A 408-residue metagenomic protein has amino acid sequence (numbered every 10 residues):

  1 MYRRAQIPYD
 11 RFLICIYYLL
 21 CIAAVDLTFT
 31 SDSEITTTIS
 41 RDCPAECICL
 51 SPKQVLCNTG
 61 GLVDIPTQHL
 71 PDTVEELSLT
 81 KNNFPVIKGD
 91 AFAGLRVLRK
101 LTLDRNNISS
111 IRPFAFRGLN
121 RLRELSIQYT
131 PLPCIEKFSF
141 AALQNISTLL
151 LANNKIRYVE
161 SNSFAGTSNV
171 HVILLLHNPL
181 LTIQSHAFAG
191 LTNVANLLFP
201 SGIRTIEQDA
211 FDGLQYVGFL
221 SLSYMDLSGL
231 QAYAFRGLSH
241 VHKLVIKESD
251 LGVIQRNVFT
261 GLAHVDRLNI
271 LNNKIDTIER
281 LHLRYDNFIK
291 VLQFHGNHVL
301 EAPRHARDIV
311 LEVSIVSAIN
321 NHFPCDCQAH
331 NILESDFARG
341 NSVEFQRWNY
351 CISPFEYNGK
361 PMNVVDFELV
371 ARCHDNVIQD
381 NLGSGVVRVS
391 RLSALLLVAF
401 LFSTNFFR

Functional and structural regions predicted by a protein language model:
Y2-R408: Extracellular leucine-rich repeat
